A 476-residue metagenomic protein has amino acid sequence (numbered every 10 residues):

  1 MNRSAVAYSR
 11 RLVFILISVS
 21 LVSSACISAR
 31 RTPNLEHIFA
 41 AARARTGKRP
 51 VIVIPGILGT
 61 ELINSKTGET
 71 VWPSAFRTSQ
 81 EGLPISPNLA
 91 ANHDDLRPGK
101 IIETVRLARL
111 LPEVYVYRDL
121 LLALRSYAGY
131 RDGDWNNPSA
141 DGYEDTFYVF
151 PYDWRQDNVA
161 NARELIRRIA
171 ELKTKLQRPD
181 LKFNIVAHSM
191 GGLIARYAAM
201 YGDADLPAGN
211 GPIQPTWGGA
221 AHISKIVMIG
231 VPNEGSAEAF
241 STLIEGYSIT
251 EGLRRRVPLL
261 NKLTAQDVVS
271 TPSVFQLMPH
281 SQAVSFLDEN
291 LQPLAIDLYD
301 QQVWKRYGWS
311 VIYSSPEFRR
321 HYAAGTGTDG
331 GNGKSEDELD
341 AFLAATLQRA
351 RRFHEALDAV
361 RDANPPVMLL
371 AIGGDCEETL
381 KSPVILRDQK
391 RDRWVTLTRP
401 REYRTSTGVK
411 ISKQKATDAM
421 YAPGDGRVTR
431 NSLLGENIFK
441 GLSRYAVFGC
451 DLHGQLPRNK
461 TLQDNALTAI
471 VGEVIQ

Functional and structural regions predicted by a protein language model:
N2-V13: Bacterial N-terminal signal peptides that target proteins for export
R3-S4, V19, I244, D297 (+3 more regions): Intrinsically disordered, low-complexity regions enriched in Ser/Pro/Gly/Gln/His and often acidic
V6, V19-L21, H188: Intrinsically disordered and other compositionally biased segments
V13-S24: Bacterial N-terminal signal peptides
A25-V186, M190-T271, L277-M278, A283-R306 (+2 more regions): N-terminal non-catalytic accessory region
I312-Q476: C-terminal subdomain of alpha/beta-hydrolase-fold enzymes, centered on the catalytic histidine and its supporting
